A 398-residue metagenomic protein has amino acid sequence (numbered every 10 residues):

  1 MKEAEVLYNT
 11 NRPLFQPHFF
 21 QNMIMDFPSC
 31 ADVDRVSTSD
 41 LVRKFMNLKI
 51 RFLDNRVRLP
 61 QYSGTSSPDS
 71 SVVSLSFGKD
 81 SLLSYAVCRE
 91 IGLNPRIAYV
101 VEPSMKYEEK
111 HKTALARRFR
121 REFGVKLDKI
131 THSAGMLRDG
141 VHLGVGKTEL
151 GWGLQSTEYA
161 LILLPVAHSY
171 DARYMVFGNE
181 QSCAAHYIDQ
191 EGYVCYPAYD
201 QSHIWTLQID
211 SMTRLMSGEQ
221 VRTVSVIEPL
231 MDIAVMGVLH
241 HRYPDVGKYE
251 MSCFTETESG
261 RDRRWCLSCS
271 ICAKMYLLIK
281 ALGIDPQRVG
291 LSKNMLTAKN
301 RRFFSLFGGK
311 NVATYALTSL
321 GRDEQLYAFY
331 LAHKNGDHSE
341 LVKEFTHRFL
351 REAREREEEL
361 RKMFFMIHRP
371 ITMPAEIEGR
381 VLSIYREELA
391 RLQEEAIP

Functional and structural regions predicted by a protein language model:
M1-P60: Low-complexity, highly charged intrinsically disordered N-terminal segments that act as targeting/localization
T38-S71, L83-P398: Nucleotide-activated chemistry modules centered on ATP-dependent adenylation/adenylyltransferase
S74-L75: Edge beta-strand plus adjacent loop/short-helix module at the start of the mature soluble/periplasmic domain
D80: Hydrophobic/small residue at the entry helix of a nucleotide-binding pocket
